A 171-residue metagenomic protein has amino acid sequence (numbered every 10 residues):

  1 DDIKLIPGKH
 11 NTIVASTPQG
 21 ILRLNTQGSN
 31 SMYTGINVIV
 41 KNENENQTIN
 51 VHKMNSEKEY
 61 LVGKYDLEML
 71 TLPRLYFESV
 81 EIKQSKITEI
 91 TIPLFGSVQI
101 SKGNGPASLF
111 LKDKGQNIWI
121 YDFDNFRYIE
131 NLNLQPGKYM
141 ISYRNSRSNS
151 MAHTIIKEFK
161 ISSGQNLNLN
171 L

Functional and structural regions predicted by a protein language model:
D1, E43-K58, Q116-L132, I155: Short, solvent-exposed S/T- and G/P-enriched segments that are highly enriched in secreted/extracellular and lumenal
D1-T17, L72-P93, S146-L171: Structured interaction patches on ligand/partner-binding surfaces of diverse proteins
I3, S16, Y60-G63, V80 (+3 more regions): Hydrophobic loop/turn residues within beta-sheet-rich immunoglobulin-like superfamily modules
G20-N30, G96-N104: A short, amphipathic beta-strand motif
G28-N46, N104-W119: Short, ordered, surface-exposed loop/turn motifs in non-cytosolic proteins
I36-I39, E68-L70, S79, R144: A structural feature that tracks compact, well-ordered secondary-structure segments with a strong bias toward
H52-R74, F126-N149: Short Pro-Gly-centered beta-turn/loop motif in secreted/extracellular proteins
S101-R144: Intrinsically disordered, low-complexity segments enriched in Gly and acidic/Ser/Thr residues that form flexible
